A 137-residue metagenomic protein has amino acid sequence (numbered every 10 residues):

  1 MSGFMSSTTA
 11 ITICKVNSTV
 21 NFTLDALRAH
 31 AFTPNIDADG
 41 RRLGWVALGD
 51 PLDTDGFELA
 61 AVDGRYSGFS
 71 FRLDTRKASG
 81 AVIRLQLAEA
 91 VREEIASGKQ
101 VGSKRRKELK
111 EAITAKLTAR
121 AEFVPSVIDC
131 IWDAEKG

Functional and structural regions predicted by a protein language model:
G3-G40: Short Lys/Arg-enriched alpha/beta "domain-start" segment
D25-D53, F57, A61-D129, G137: Surface-exposed, low-hydrophobicity interaction/linker segments
